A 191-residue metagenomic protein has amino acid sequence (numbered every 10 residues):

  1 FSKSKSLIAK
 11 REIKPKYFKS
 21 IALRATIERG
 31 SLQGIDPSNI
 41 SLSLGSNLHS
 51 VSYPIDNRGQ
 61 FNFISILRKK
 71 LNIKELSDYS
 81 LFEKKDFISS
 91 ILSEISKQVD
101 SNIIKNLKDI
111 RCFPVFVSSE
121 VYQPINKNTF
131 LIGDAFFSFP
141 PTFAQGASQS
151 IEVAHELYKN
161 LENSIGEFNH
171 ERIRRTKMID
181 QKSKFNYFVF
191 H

Functional and structural regions predicted by a protein language model:
F1-D100: Conserved FAD-binding catalytic core of PHBH/FMO-like flavoproteins
I27, D56, L67, S96 (+4 more regions): Generic secondary-structure microfeatures
D86-I88, D109-F188: Conserved mid-domain beta->alpha element of the FAD-binding
S101-N106: Short, conserved active-site entrance elements at the starts or edges of catalytic domains
